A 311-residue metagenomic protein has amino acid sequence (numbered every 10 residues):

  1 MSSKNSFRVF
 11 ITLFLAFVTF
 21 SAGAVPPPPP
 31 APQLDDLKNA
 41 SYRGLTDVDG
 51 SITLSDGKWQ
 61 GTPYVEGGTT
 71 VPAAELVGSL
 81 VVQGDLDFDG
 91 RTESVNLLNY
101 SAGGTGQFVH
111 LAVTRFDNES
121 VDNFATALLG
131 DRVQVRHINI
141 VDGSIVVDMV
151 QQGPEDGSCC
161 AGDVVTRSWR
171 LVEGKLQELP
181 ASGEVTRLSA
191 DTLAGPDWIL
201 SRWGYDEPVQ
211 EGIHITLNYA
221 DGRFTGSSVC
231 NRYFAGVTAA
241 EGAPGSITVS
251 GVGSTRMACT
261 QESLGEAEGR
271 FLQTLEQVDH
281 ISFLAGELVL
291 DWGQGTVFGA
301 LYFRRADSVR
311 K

Functional and structural regions predicted by a protein language model:
S2-I11: Bacterial N-terminal signal peptides that target proteins for export
F10-F20: Bacterial N-terminal signal peptides
P27-S55, W59-T62, R136-A194, W203 (+3 more regions): Acidic, small-residue rich beta-repeat scaffolds with periodic aromatic anchors
G68-L80, L129-V135: Repeat-based blade/solenoid architectures
V81-D89: Acidic, divalent-cation-chelating loop motifs in proteins
F88-N99, G143-D148: Acidic/hydrophobic-patterned starts of short beta strands in beta-sheet-rich repeat architectures
V109-D117: Short, surface-exposed beta-strand/strand-loop-strand elements in extracellular ectodomains
E184-K311: Lipid interaction determinants
